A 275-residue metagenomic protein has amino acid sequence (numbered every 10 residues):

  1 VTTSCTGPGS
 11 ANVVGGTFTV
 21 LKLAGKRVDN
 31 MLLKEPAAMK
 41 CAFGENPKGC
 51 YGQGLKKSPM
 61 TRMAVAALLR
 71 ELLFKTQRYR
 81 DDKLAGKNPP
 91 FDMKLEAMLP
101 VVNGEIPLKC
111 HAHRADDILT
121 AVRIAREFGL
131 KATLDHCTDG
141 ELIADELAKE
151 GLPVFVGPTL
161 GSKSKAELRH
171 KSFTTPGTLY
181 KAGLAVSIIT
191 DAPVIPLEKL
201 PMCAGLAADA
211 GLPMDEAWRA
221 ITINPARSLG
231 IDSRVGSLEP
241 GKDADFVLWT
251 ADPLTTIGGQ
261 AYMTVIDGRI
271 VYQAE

Functional and structural regions predicted by a protein language model:
V1-A132: Polyanionic/metal-chelating signatures
V1-C5, K171, Q260-A261: Phosphate/diphosphate-binding loops
A11-V14, E45-C50, D116-I118, E141-A144 (+4 more regions): Flexible loop/turn segments at secondary-structure boundaries
M31, A274-E275: Short linear motifs in exposed loops
K56-L68, P89, M93-E96, H113-L119 (+7 more regions): Conserved active-site and cofactor/substrate-binding residues in soluble primary-metabolism enzymes
Y79-S172, S187, R227-L229, T250 (+2 more regions): Active-site core of metal-dependent hydrolases
P107, D145-K149, P153-G161, K165-A251 (+1 more regions): His/Asp/Glu-enriched, well-ordered alpha-helical/loop segment that forms or immediately abuts the divalent-metal
I223-P225, K242-D245, G258, Y262-Q273: Mid-to-C-terminal alpha-helical segments outside catalytic/metal-binding sites
